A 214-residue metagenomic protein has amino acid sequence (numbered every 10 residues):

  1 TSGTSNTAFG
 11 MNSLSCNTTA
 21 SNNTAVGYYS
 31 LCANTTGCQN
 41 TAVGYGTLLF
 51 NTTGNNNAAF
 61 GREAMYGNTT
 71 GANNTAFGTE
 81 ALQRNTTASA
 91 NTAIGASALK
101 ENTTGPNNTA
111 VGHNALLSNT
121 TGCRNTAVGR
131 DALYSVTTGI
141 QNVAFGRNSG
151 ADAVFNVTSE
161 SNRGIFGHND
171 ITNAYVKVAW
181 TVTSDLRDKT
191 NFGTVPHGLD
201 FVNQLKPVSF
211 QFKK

Functional and structural regions predicted by a protein language model:
T1-D185: Glycine- and small/polar-enriched repetitive beta-structure motifs of secreted/surface proteins
L99, L116, S184-K214: Intramolecular chaperone/auto-protease modules of tailspike-like proteins
